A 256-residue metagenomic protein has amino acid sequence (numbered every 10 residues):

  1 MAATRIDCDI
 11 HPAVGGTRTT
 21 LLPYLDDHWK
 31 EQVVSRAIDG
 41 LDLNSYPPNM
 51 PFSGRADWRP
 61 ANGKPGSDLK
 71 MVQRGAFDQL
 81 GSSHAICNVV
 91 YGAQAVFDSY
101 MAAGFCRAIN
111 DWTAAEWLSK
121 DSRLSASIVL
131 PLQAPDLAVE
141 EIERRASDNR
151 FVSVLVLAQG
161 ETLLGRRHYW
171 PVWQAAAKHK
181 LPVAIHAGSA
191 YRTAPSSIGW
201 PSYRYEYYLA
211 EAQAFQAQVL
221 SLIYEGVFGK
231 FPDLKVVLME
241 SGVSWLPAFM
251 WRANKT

Functional and structural regions predicted by a protein language model:
M1-T256: Helix-coil boundary/capping segments in enzymes
